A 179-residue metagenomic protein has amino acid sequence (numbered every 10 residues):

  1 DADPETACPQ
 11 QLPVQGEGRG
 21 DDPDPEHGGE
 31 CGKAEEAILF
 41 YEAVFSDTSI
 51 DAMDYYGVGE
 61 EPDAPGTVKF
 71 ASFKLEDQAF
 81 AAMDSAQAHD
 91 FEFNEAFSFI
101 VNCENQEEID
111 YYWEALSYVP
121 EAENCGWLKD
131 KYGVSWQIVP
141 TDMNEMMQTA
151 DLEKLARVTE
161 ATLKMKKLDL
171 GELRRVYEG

Functional and structural regions predicted by a protein language model:
D1-D3, D22-D24: Intrinsic-disorder-associated, low-complexity terminal segments enriched in Asp/Asn/His/Tyr and depleted of Lys/Arg
Q11-L12: Cationic, low-complexity basic patches in intrinsically disordered or flexible, solvent-exposed regions
D22, E60-E61, E95, A122: A charge-rich, low-complexity, intrinsically flexible signal that marks solvent-exposed coils, linkers, repeats
H27, D142-N144, L152-L155: Conserved "turn/edge" positions that cap or connect secondary-structure elements within repeat/scaffolded domains
G28-D77: Core segments of cupin and vicinal oxygen chelate
V44, L75-A79, D90-S135, V139-M143 (+2 more regions): Vicinal oxygen chelate
A150-G179: C-terminal cap/linker of serine protease catalytic domains
